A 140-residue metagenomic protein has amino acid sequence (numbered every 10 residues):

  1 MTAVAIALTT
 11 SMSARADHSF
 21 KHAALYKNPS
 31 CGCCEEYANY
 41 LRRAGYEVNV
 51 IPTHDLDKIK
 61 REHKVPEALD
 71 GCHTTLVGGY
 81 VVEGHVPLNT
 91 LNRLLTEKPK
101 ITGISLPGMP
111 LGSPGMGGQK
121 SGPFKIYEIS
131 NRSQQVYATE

Functional and structural regions predicted by a protein language model:
M1-T2: N-terminal export leaders
I6-L8: Compact recognition or signaling/catalytic modules
S11-S13: N-terminal signal peptide c-region/cleavage motif recognized by signal peptidases
D17-A44: Local sequence-structure signature of Cys/Sec-based thiol-disulfide redox active-site neighborhoods
E35-G78, E83: N-terminal, post-signal-peptide region of Sec/Tat-exported proteins
E62, A68-E140: Thiol/selenol-based redox catalytic cores and closely related redox-interacting motifs
